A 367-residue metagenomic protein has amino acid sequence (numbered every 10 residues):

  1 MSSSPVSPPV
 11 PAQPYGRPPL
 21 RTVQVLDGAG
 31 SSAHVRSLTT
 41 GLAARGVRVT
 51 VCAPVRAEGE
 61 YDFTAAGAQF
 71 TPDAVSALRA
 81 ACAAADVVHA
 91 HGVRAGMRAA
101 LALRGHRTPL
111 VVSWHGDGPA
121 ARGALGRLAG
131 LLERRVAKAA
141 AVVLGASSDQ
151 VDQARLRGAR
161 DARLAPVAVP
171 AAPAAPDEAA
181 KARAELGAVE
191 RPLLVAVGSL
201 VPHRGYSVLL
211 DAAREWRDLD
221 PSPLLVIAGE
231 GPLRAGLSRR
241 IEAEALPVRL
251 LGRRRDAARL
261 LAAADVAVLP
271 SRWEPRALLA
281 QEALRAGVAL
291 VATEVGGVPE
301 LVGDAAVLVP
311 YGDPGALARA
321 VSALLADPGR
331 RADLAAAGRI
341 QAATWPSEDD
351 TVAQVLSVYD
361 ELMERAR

Functional and structural regions predicted by a protein language model:
Y15-S76, Q150-Q153: N-terminal strand-loop element at the rim of the active site of nucleotide-sugar-dependent glycosyltransferases
S32-G41, P192, A196-E215, P232-S238 (+1 more regions): A conserved mid-protein helix/loop that constitutes part of the nucleotide-sugar donor-binding site
A90-M97, W114: Short His-centered aromatic/hydrophobic patch
K138-R163: A short, active-site helix/loop in glycosyltransferases that binds the activated sugar's phosphate group
S238-R254: Nucleotide-activated donor-binding/catalytic signature segment of Leloir-type glycosyltransferases, i.e., the conserved
R272-P275: Aromatic "clamp/platform" in nucleotide-sugar-dependent glycosyltransferases that forms part of the donor/acceptor
A289-A292: Short hydrophobic beta-strand element within catalytic cores of glycosyltransferases and related nucleotide-activated
D304-G315, A323-G329: Conserved acidic donor-binding segment of nucleotide-sugar-dependent glycosyltransferases
